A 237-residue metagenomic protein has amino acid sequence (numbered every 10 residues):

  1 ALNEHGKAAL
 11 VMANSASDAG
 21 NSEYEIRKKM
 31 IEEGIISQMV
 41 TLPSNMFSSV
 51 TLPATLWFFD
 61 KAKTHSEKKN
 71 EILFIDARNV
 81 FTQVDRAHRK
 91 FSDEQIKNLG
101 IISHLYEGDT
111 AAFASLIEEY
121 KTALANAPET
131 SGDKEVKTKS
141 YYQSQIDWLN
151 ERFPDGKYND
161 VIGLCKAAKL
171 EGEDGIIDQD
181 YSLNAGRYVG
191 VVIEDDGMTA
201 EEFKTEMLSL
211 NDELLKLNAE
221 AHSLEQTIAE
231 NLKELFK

Functional and structural regions predicted by a protein language model:
A1-K233: A conserved structural/catalytic subdomain of Rossmann-like adenosyl-cofactor enzymes
